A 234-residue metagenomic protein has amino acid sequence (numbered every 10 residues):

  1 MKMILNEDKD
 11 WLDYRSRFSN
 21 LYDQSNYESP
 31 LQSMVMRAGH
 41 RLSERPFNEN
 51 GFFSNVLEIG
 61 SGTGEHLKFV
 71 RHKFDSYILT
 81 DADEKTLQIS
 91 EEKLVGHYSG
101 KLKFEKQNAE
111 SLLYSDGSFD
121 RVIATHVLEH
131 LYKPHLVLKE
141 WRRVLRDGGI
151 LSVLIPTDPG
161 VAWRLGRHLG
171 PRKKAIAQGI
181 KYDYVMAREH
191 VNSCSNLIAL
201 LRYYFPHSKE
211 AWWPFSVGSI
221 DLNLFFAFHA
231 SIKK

Functional and structural regions predicted by a protein language model:
K2-R37, Y132-R146, I150-K233: S-adenosyl-L-methionine-dependent methyltransferase catalytic module, highlighting the catalytic core
M34-F53: Conserved alpha-helix/loop element of class I SAM-dependent methyltransferases that forms part of the SAM/SAH-binding
F53-G62: Conserved class I S-adenosyl-L-methionine
N55, D75-S76, I150: Residues at the starts of beta-strands that form the adenosine-phosphate
T63-S111: Class I SAM-dependent methyltransferase SAM/SAH-binding core
E110-V122: A short acidic, Gly/Pro-enriched loop at the edge of an enzyme's catalytic core that lines a small-molecule cofactor
R121-Y132: A short SAM/SAH-binding and catalytic strip from SAM-dependent methyltransferases
